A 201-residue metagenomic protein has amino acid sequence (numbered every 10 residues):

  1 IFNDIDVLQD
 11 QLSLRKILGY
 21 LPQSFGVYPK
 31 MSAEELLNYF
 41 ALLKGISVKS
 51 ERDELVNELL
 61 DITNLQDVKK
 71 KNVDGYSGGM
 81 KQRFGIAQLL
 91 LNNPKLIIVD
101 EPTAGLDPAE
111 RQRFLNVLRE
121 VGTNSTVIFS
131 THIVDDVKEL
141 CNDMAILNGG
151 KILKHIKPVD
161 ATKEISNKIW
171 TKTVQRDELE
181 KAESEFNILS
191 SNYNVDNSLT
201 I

Functional and structural regions predicted by a protein language model:
I1-D6, S13-L14: Conserved ABC transporter NBD signature motif
N38, L42, S50-V68: Conserved ABC ATPase "signature" region
N72-Y76: Conserved ABC ATPase signature
I86: Hydrophobic anchor residue at the start of the ABC signature
I97-D100: Catalytic Walker B motif of ABC-type/P-loop ATPase nucleotide-binding domains
R113-T200: ABC transporter nucleotide-binding domain
